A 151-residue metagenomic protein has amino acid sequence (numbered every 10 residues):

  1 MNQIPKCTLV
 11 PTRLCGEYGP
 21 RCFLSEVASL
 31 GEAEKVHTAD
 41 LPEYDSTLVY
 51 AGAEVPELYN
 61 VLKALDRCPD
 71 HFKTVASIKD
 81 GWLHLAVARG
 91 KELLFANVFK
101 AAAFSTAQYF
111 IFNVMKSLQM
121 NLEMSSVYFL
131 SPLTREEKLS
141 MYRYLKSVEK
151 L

Functional and structural regions predicted by a protein language model:
M1-L151: Hydrophobic/aromatic-enriched cytosolic interaction surfaces used to assemble or bind macromolecules
